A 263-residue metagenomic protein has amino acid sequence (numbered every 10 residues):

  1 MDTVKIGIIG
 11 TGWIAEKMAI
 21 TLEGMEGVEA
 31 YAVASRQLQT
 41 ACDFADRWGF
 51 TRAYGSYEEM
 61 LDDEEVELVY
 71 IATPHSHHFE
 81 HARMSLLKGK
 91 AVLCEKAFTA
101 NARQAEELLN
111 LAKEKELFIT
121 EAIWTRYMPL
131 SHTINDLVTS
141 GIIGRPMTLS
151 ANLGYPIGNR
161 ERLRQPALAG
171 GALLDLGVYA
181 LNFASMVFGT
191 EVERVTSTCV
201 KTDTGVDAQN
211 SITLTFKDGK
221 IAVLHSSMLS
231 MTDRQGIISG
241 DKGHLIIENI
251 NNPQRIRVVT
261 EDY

Functional and structural regions predicted by a protein language model:
M1-W48: N-terminal Rossmann-like dinucleotide-binding module
A15, Y54, C94, I119-E121 (+2 more regions): Hydrophobic residues in well-ordered beta-strands that form the structural core
A32, R52, E67-L68, A91 (+1 more regions): Short, Asp-centered acidic motifs that coordinate Mg2+ and/or phosphate in catalytic or ligand-binding sites
D43-F50, L108-A112: Short, conserved SAM-binding/catalytic segment of Class I S-adenosyl-L-methionine-dependent methyltransferases
F50-Y57: Conserved SAM-binding strand-loop segment of SAM-dependent methyltransferases
L68-H75, F79-R126: Beta-strand-loop-alpha-helix segment that lines the small-molecule cofactor/substrate pocket of alpha/beta enzymes
T125-S197, D203: Predominantly a Rossmann-like dinucleotide-binding segment in NAD(P)-dependent oxidoreductases
N182-P253: Contiguous beta-strand/loop segments that form the cofactor/metal-binding neighborhood of enzyme cores
